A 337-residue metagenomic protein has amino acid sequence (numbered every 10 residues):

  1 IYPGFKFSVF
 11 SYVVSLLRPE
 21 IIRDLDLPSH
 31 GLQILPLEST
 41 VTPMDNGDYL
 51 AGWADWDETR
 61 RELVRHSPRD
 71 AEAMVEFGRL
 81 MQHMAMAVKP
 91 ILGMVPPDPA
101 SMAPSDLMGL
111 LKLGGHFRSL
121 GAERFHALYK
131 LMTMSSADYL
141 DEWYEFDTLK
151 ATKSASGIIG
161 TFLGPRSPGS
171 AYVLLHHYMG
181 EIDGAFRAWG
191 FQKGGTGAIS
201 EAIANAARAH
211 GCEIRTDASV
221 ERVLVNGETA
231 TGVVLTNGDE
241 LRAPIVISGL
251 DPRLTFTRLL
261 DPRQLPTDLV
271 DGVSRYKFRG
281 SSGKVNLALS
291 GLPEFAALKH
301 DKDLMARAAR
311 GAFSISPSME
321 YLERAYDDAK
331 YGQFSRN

Functional and structural regions predicted by a protein language model:
I1-A100: N-terminal glycine-rich phosphate/pyrophosphate-binding loop and immediately adjacent elements
F5, N46-D48, T229, N237-E240: Short acidic/polar mixed-charge low-complexity motifs
L27-H30, T236, L259-N337: FAD cofactor-binding and catalytic pocket of flavoenzymes
D48, S167, Q192-I199, S248 (+2 more regions): Secondary-structure capping and boundary motifs in well-ordered enzyme cores
Q82-H210, D217: Active-site/ligand-binding neighborhood in enzyme catalytic cores
E213-T231: A conserved short coil-to-beta-strand element within the FAD-binding core of flavoproteins
V234-I245, G249: Core beta-strand elements of the Rossmann-like FAD/NAD(P) dinucleotide-binding domain in flavoenzyme oxidoreductases
D251-L254: Short glycine-rich anion-binding loops that position phosphate/pyrophosphate groups of nucleotides and phosphorylated
